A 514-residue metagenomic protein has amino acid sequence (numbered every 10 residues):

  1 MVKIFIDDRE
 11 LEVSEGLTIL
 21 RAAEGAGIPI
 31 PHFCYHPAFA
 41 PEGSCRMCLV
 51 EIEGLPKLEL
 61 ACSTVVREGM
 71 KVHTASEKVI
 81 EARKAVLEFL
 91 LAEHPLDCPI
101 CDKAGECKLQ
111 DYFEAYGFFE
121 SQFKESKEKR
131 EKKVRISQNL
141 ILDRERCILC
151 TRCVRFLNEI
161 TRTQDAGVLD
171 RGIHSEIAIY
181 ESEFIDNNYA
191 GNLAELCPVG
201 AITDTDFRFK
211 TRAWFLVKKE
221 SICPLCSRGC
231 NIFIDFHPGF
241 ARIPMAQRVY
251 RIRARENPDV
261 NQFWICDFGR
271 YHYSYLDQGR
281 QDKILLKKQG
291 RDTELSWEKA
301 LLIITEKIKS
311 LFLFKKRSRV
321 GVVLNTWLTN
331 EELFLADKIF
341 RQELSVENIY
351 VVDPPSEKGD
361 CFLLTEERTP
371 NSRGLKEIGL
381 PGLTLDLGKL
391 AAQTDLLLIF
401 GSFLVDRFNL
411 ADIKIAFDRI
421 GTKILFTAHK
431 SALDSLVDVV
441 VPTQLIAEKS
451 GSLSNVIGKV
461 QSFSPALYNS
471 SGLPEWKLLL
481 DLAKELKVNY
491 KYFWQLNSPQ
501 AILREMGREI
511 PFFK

Functional and structural regions predicted by a protein language model:
K3, L17-A22, T329, P474: Short, structural beta-strand-to-alpha-helix junction motif
I4-F5, E68-A75, A178-E181, K218 (+3 more regions): Short beta-alpha connecting loops at secondary-structure transitions that line or flank enzyme active sites
I19-E53: A basic, amphipathic helix-loop patch mediating RNA/tRNA/ribosome contacts
R46-I232: Fe-S ferredoxin-like electron-transfer domains and their immediately adjacent linker/connector regions across
K132, I243-S318, L363, K376-P381: Cofactor-/ligand-binding subdomain signature composed of acidic, glycine-rich, tryptophan-containing flexible loops
N188-A254, G401-L404, L410-K414, R419-S431 (+1 more regions): Phosphate/diphosphate-binding loops
L313-F314, L333, I339, E343-F513: Non-catalytic alpha/beta scaffold blocks inside enzyme catalytic domains
G321-E332, F403-V405: Gly/Ser/Thr-rich loops at beta-strand to alpha-helix junctions that form or flank small-molecule/cofactor-binding
